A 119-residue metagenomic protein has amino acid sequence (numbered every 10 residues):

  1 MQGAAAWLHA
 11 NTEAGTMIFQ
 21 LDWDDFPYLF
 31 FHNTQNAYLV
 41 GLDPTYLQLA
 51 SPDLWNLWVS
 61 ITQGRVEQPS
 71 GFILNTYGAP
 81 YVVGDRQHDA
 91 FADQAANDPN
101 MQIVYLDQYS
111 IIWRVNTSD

Functional and structural regions predicted by a protein language model:
M1-D119: Extracytoplasmic
